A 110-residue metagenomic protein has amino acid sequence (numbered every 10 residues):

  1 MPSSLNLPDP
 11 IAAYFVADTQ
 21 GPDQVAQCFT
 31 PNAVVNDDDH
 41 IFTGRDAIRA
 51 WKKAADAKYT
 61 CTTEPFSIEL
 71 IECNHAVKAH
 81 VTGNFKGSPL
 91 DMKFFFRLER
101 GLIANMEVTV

Functional and structural regions predicted by a protein language model:
M1-S3, F29-P31, I71-C73: A short alpha-helix capping/helix-coil boundary motif
P2-Q20: Short, aromatic-enriched amphipathic alpha-helices that serve as compact interaction elements
L7, P22, R45-I48: Generic alpha-helical secondary structure
Q20-N32, N36: Short, well-ordered alpha-helical segments enriched in acidic and aromatic residues
Q27, H40, G83: Flexible, active-site-adjacent loop/turn segments at secondary-structure boundaries
A33-A55: Short solvent-exposed beta->alpha transition segments
R49-V110: A beta-strand edge to alpha-helix "cap/lid" segment located at domain peripheries
